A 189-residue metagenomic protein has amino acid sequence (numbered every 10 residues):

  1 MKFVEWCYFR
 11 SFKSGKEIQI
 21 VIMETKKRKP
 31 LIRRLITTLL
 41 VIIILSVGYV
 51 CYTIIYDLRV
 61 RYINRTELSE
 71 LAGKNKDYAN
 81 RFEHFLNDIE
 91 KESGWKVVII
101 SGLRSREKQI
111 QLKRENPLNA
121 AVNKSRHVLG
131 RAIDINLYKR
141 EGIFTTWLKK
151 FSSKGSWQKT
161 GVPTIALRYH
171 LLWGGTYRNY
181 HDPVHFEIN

Functional and structural regions predicted by a protein language model:
M1-V21: N-terminal targeting leaders characterized by basic, low-complexity, disordered sequences that direct proteins
E24-I44: N-terminal Sec-pathway targeting helices
K29, T37, A120-N189: Catalytic cores and adjacent binding grooves of peptidoglycan-active enzymes
L45-R61: Membrane-interface motif at the C-terminal end of an N-terminal transmembrane signal
Y56-I99: Active-site acidic/histidine clusters and adjacent loop/turn architecture that either coordinate catalytic ions
A72-N80, L103, S152-T160: Soluble non-cytosolic domains of exported or imported proteins
Y78-F85, K108, Q158, V162-I165: Stable alpha-helical elements in mature extracytoplasmic
K96-L112: Acidic helix-start/capping segments at beta-turn-to-alpha-helix junctions
